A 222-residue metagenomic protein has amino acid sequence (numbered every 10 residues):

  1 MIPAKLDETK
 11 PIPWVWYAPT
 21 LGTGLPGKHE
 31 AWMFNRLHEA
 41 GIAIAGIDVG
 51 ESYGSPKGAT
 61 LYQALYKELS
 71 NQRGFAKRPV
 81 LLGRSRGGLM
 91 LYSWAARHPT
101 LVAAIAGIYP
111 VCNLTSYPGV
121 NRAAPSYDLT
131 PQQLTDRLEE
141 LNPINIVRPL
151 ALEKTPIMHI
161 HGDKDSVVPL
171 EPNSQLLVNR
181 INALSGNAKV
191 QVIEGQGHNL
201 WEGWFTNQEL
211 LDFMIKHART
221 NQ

Functional and structural regions predicted by a protein language model:
M1-P11, R148-L150: Short beta-strand-to-loop junctions in surface cap/lid or active-site-entrance loops
K10-T20: Short beta-strand element of the alpha/beta-hydrolase
P19-T20, P110, I160-K164, G195-Q196: Cell-envelope and extracellular/periplasmic
P26-A45: Short amphipathic alpha-helix adjacent to the substrate-entry channel of hydrolases
Y53-G74: Alpha/beta-hydrolase active-site loop
S70-Q72, A76-P125, L129: Primarily recognizes the serine-hydrolase "nucleophile elbow" in alpha/beta-hydrolase and SGNH/GDSL folds
T115-R122, S126-A183: The feature captures the conserved acid-bearing segment of alpha/beta-hydrolase catalytic domains
V167, E171-Q222: C-terminal catalytic histidine-bearing segment of alpha/beta-hydrolase fold enzymes
